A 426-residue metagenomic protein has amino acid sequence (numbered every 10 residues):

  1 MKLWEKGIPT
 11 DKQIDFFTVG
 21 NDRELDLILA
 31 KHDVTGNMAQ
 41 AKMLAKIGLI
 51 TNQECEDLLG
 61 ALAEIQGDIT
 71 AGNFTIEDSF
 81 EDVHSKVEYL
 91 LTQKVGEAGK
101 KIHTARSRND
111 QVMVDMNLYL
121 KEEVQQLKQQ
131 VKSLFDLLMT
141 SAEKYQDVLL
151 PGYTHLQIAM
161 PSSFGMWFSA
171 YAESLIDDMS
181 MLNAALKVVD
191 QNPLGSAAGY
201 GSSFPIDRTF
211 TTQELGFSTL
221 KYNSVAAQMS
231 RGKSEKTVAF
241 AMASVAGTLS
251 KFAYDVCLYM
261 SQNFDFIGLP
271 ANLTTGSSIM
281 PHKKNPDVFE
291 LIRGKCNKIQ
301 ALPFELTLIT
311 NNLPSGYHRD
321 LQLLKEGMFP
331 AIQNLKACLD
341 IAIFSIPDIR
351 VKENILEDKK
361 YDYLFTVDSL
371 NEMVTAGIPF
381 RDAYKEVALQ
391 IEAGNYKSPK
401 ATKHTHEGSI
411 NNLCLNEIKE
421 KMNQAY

Functional and structural regions predicted by a protein language model:
M1-G201, I206-R208, T212, T219 (+6 more regions): A helix-coil-helix interface module used to build multimeric assemblies and to scaffold catalytic/cofactor sites
M1-G36, E97-A98, D265, M280-Y426: Glycine-rich cofactor/substrate-binding loops
Q40, A61, I65-D68, L90 (+13 more regions): Generic, well-ordered alpha-helical scaffold segments in large soluble proteins
L58-L62, L215, A271-L273, V387-G394: A general structural motif at alpha-helix termini
H103, R108-Q111, H155-S162, M166 (+8 more regions): Alpha-helix capping and helix-loop boundary segments enriched in small/acidic/polar residues
K121-K128, K132, M139, G165 (+9 more regions): Short amphipathic alpha-helical segments with heptad-repeat character
K144, M181-A184, V188, F217-S224 (+6 more regions): Conserved helix-loop functional segments at active or binding sites
L215-P303: Acidic, glycine-rich loop-and-beta core segments that form the ion-binding/anion-interacting portion of active sites
